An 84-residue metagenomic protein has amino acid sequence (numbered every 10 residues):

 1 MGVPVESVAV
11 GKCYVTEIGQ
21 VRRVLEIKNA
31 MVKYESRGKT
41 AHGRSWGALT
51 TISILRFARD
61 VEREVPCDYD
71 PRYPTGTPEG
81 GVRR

Functional and structural regions predicted by a protein language model:
M1-A9: Mixed-charge, Lys/Arg-rich low-complexity intrinsically disordered regions
A9-T16: Tryptophan-anchored aromatic micro-motifs
G19, R23-G47: Basic/aromatic-rich interaction segments and small domains that mediate binding to polyanionic partners
T40-R84: Intrinsically disordered, low-complexity, charged/polar segments
